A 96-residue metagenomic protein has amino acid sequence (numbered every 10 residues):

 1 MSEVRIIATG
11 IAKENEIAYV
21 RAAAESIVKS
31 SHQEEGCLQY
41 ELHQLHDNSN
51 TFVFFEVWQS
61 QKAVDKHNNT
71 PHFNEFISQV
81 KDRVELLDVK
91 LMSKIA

Functional and structural regions predicted by a protein language model:
S2, L42-N48, I77-A96: Glycine-rich beta-strand-turn "strand-cap" elements at beta-sheet edges
S2-V4, T9, E25, S30: N-terminal hydrophobic or amphipathic segments with adjacent small-residue motifs that include Sec signal peptides
V4-G10, E41-N68, K90: Short, well-ordered beta-strand segments in beta-rich or mixed alpha/beta enzyme and ligand-binding folds
A12-E14: Beta-strand elements of well-folded, non-transmembrane domains
E16-L38, H72-F76, V80: Short amphipathic alpha-helical segments
E25, F54, E85: Localized chelating/binding microdomains that coordinate divalent metal ions or stabilize phosphate-bearing
T70-P71, A96: Short beta->alpha connector loops
